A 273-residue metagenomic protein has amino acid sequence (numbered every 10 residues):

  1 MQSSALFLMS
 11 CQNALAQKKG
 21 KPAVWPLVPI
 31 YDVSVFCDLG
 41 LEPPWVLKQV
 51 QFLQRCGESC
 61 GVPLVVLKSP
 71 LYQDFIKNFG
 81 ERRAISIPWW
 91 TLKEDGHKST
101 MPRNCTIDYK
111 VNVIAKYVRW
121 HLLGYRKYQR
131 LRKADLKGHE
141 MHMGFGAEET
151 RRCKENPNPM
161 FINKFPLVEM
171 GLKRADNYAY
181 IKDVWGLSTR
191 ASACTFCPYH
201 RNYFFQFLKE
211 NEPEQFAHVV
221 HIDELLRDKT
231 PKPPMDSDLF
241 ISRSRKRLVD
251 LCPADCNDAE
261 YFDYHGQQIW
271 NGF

Functional and structural regions predicted by a protein language model:
M1-F273: Nucleotide-activated chemistry modules centered on ATP-dependent adenylation/adenylyltransferase
